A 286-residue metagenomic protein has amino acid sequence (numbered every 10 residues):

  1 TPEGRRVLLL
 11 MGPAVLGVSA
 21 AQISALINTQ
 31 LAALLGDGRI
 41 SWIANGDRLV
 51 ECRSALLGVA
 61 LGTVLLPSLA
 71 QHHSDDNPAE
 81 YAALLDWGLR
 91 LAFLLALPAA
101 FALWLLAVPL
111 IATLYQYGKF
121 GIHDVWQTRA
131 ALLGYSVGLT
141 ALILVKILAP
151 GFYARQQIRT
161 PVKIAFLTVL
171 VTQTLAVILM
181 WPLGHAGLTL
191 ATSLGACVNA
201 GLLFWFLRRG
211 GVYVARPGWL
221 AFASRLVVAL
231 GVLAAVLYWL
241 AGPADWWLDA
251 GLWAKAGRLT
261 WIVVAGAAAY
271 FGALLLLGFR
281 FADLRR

Functional and structural regions predicted by a protein language model:
T1-R286: Membrane-embedded alpha-helical bundles of multi-pass transporters/translocases, especially carrier/permease families
